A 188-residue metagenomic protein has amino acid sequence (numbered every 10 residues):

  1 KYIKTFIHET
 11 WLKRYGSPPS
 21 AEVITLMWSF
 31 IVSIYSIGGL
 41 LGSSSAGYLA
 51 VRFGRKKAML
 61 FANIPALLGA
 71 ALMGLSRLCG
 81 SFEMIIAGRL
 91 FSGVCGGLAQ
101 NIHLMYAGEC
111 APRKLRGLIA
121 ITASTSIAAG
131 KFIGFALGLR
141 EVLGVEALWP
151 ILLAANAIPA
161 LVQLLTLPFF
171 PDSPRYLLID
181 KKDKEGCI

Functional and structural regions predicted by a protein language model:
K1-G186: Transmembrane-helix signature of 12-pass secondary carriers
